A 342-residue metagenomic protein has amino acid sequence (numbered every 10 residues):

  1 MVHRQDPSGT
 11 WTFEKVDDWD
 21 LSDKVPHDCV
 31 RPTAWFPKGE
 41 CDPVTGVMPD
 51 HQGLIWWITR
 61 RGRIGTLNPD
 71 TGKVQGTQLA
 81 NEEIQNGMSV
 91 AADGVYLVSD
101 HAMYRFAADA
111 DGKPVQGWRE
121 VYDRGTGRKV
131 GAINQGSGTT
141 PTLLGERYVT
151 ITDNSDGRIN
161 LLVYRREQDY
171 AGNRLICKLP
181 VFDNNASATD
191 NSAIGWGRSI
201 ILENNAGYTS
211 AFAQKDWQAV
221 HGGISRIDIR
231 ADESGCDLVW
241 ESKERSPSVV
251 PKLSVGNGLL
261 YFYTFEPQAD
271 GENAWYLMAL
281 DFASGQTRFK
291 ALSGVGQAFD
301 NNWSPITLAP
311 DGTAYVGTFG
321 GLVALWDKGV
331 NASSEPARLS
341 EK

Functional and structural regions predicted by a protein language model:
M1, L54-I58, G94-L97, Y104 (+4 more regions): Conserved beta-propeller blade signature
M1-T10, R61-N68, H101-A107, G157-R165 (+3 more regions): Structural motif
V2-Q52, I58-V90, V121-A132: Asp-box/WD-like beta-propeller blade repeats and closely related beta-sheet repeat scaffolds
W11-G39, V115-N134, L175-A186, D237-P247 (+1 more regions): Surface-exposed loop and turn segments in beta-propeller and other repeat-based domains that flank or scaffold
K24-M48, N81-A92, V130-G131, Q135-T140 (+3 more regions): Repeated scaffold domains used in trafficking and secretory/extracellular systems, primarily beta-propellers
M88-A188: Long, internal scaffold/assembly segments composed of regular secondary structure
Y148-D153, D190-G296: Loop/turn-rich, solvent-exposed surfaces of beta-rich toroidal or solenoidal domains
D300-K342: Blade-level signature of beta-propeller repeat domains, shared across WD40, Kelch, NHL, RCC1 and BNR/Asp-box propellers
